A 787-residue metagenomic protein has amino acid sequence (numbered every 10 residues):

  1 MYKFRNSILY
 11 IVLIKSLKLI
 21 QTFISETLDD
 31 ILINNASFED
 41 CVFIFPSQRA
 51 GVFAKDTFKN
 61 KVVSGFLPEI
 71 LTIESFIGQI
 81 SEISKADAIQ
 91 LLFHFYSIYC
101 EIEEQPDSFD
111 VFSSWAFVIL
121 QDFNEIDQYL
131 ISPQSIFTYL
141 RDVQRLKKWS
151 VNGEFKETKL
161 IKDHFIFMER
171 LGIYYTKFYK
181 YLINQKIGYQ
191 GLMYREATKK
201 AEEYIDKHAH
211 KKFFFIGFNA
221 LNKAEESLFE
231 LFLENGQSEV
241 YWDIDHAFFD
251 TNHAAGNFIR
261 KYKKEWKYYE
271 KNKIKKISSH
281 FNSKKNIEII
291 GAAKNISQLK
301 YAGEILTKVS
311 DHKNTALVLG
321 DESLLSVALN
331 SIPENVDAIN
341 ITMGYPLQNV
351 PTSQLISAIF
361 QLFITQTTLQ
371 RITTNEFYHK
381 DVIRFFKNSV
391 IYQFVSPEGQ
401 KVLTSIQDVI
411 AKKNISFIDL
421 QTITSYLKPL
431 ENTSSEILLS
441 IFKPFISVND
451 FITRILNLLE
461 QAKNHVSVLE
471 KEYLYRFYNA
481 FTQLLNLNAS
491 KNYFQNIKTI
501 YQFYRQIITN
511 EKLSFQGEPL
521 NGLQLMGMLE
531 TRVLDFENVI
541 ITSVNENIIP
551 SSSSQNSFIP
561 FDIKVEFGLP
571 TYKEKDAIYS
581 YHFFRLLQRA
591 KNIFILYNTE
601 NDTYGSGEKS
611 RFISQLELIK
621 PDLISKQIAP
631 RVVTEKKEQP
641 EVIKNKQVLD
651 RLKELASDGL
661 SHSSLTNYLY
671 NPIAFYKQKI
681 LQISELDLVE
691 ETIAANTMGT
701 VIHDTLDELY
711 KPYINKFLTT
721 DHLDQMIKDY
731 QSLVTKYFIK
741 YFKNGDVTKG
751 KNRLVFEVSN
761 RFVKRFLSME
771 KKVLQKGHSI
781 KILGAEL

Functional and structural regions predicted by a protein language model:
Y2-F4, Y10: Aromatic (phenylalanine/tyrosine) cluster motif
Y10-T72, I77, S81-S84, F229-E230 (+2 more regions): Anion-coordinating catalytic cores for phosphoryl-, nucleotidyl-, and glycosidic chemistry
Q48-H208, K223, K401, I410: Basic/charged alpha-beta structural segments of nucleotide/phosphate-handling enzymes
S97, E104, Y189-R195, K199-Q237 (+1 more regions): N-terminal start-of-domain structural block
F117, T138-D142, F248-F258: Noncatalytic, basic helical substrate-engagement surface that gates or grips nucleic-acid strands
I136, E239-Y241, N667-I673: Structured, non-catalytic alpha/beta "coupling" segments that mediate domain-domain communication and provide generic
W149-N257, G291, E537-N538, I702 (+1 more regions): Conserved helicase NTPase motor core
K263: Short phosphate/oxyanion-binding micro-motifs
